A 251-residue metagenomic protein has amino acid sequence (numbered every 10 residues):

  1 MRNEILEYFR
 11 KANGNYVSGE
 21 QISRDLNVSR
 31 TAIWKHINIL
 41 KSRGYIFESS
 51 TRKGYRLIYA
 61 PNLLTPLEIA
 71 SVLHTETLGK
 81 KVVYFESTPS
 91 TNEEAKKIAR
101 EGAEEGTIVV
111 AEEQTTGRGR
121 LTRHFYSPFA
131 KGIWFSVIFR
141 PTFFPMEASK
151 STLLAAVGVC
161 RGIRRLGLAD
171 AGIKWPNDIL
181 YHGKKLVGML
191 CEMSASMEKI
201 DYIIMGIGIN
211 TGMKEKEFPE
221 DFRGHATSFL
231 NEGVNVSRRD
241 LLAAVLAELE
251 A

Functional and structural regions predicted by a protein language model:
M1-S29, S42-R43, F144-E147, L153-A171 (+1 more regions): Long, positively charged amphipathic alpha-helical accessory segments at protein N-termini or as interdomain linkers
R2-R164: N-terminal lobe of the biotin/lipoate ligase/transferase fold
K81-V82, G106-I108, I133, G172 (+2 more regions): Structural motif
E86, I173-W175: Short loop/edge segments at beta-strand edges and connector loops that shape dinucleotide/nucleotide cofactor-binding
